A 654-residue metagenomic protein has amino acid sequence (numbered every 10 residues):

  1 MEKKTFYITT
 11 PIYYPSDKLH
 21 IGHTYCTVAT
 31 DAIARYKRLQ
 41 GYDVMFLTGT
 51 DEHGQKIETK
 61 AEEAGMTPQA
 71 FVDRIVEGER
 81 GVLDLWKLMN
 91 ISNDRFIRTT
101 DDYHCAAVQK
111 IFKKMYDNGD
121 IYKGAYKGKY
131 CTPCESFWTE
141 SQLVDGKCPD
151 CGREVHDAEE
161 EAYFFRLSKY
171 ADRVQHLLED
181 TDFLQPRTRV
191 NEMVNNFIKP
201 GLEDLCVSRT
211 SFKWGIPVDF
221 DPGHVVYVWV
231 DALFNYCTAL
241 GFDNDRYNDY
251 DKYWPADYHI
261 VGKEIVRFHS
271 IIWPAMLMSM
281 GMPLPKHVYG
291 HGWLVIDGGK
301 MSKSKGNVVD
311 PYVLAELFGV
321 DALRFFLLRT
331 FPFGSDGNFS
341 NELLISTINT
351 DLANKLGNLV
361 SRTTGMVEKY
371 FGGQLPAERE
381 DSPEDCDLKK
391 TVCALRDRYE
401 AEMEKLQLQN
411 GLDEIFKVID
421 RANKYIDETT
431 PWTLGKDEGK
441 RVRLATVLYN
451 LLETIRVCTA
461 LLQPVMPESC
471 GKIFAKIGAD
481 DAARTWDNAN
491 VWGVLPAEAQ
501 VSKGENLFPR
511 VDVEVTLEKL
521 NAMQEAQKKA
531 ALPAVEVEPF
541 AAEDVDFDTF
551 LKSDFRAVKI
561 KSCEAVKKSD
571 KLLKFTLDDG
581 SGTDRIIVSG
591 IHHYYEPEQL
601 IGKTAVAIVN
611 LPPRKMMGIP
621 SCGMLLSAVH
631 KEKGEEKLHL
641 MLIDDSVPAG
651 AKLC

Functional and structural regions predicted by a protein language model:
M1-E2, Y36-D43, A64-P68, L88 (+7 more regions): Secondary-structure transition/capping motifs at alpha-helix termini and the adjoining loop/turn into the next element
M1-T48, Y103-A107, C151, D157-K369 (+1 more regions): Structured secondary-structure scaffolds
E2-I75, I97-F112, D117, C134 (+5 more regions): N-terminal catalytic cores of NTP/NDP-binding nucleotidyl/phosphoryl-transfer enzymes
E77-D94: A glycine-rich helix N-cap at a beta->alpha junction
N118-A171, Q175: Cys/His-rich short segments
K123, S335, L343-D381, T391-Q500 (+1 more regions): Helix-rich, typically C-terminal accessory recognition domains appended to large enzymatic cores
I473, I477-T549: Intrinsic disorder at enzyme termini
A531-C654: Phosphate-backbone binding interfaces of nucleic-acid-interacting proteins
